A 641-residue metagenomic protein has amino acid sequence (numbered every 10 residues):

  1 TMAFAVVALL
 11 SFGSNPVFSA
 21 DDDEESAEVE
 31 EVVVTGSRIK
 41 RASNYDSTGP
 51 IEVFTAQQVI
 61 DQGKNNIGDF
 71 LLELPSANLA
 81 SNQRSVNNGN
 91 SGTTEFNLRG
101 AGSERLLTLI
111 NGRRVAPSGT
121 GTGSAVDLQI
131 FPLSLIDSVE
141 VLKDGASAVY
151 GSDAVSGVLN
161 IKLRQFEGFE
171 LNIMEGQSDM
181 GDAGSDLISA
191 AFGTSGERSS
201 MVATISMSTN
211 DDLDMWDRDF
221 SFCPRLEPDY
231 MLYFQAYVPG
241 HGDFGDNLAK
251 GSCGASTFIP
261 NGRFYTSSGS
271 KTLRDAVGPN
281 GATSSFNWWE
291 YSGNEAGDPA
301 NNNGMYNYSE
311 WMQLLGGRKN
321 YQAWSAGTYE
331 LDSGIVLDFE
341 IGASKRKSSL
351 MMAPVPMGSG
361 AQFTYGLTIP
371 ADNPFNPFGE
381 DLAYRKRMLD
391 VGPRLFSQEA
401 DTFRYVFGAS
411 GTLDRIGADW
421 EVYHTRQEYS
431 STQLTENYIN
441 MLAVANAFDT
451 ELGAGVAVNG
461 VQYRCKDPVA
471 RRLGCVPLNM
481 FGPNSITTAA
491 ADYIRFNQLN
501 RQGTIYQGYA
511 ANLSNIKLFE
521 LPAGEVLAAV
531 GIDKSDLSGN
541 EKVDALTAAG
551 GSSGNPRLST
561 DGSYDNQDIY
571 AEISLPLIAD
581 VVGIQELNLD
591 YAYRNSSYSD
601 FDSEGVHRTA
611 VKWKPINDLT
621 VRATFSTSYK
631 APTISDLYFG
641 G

Functional and structural regions predicted by a protein language model:
M2-K64, D69-L74, S189, G193 (+3 more regions): N-terminal Sec signal peptide and the immediately downstream disordered periplasmic leader that contains the TonB box
R41, L72-R114: Extracytoplasmic beta-strand/coil segments of soluble accessory domains associated with Gram-negative outer-membrane
V59, L71, I136-V139, L159-I161 (+3 more regions): Non-catalytic regulatory/gating segments with a bias toward low-complexity or hydrophobic composition
I67-F70, T94-N97, V126-Q129, D153-I173 (+1 more regions): N-terminal periplasmic accessory domains that precede and gate Gram-negative outer-membrane beta-barrel machines
R113-K143: Short acidic/polar hinge/loop motifs at secondary-structure boundaries that mediate gating or recognition
G123, D211-L213, D217, C223-P228 (+6 more regions): Surface-exposed, low-complexity loop segments enriched in small/polar and acidic residues
E140, G145, F166-G193, Y306-L315: Short strand-turn segments of transmembrane beta-barrel domains in outer membranes, especially the first one or two
F169-L171, M201-A203, L337-F339, A418-V422 (+5 more regions): Transmembrane beta-strands of outer-membrane beta-barrel proteins
